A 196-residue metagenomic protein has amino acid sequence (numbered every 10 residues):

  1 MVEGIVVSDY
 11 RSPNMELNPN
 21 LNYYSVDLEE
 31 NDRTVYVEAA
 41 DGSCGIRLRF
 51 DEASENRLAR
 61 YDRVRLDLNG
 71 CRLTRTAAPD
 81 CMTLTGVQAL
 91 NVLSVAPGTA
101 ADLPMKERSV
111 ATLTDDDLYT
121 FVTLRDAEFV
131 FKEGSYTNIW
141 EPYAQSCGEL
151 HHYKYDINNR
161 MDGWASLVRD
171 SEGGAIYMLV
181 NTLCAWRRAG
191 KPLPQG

Functional and structural regions predicted by a protein language model:
M1-G196: OB-fold nucleic-acid-binding modules
